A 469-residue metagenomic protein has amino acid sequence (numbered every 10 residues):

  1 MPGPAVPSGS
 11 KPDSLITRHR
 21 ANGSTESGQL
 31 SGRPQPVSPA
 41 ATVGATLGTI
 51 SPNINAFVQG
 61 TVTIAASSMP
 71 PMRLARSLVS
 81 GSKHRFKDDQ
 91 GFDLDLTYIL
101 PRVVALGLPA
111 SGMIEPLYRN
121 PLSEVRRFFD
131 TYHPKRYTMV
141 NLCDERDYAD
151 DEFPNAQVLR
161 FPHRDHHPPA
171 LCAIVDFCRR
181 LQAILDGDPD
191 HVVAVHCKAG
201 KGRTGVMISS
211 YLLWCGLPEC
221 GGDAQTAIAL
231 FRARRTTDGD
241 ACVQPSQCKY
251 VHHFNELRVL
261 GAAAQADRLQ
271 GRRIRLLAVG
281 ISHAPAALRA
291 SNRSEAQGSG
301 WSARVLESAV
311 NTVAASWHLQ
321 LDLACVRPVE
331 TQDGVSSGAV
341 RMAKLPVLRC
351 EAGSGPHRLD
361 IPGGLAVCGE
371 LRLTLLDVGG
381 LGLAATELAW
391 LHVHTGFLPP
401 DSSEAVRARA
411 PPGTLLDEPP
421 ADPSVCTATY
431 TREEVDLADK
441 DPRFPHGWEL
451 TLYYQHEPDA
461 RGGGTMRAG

Functional and structural regions predicted by a protein language model:
P2-I99: Cytosolic, low-complexity regulatory segments enriched in Ser/Pro/Gly with interspersed Lys/Arg in eukaryotic signaling
V6, P12, E26, S31 (+12 more regions): Polar low-complexity intrinsically disordered regions enriched in Ser/Thr and small residues
S51, R160, Q244-P245: Short, structured coil/loop segments at alpha-helix boundaries
Q59-V193, W214-A229, D238-A241, A278-G469: Cysteine-based protein phosphatase catalytic domain of the PTP/DSP
C178, D188-Q265: Contiguous mid-protein beta-loop-alpha structural module that forms a pocket-lining wall or clamp of enzyme active
Q244-L288, E307-S308, T312: Predominantly the structural core of cysteine protease catalytic domains
